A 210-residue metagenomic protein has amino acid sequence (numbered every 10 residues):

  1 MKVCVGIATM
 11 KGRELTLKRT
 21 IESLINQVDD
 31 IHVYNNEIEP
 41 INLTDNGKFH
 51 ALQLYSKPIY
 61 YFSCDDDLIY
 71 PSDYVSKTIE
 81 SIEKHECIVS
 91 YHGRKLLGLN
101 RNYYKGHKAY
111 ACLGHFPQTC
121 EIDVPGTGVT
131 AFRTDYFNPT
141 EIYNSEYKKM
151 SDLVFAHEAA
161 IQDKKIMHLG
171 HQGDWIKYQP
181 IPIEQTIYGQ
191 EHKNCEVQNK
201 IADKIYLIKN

Functional and structural regions predicted by a protein language model:
M1, A8-T9, T20, I142-N210: C-terminal catalytic/acceptor-binding lobe
K2-I7, L24, D30-V33, Y61: Hydrophobic targeting segments
I7-Q27: Short, well-formed alpha-helical segments that are part of the catalytic scaffolds of diverse glycosyltransferases
H32-I59: Active-site-proximal specificity loops/subdomain of glycosyltransferases
L52, I69-Y143: Conserved catalytic core of nucleotide-sugar-dependent glycosyltransferases
P58, K84-C87, K164: Short, high-confidence coil segments that cap the C-terminus of an alpha-helix and link into the following beta-strand
P58-I69: Short beta-strand-to-loop acidic/aromatic patch adjacent to the donor-nucleotide binding site
